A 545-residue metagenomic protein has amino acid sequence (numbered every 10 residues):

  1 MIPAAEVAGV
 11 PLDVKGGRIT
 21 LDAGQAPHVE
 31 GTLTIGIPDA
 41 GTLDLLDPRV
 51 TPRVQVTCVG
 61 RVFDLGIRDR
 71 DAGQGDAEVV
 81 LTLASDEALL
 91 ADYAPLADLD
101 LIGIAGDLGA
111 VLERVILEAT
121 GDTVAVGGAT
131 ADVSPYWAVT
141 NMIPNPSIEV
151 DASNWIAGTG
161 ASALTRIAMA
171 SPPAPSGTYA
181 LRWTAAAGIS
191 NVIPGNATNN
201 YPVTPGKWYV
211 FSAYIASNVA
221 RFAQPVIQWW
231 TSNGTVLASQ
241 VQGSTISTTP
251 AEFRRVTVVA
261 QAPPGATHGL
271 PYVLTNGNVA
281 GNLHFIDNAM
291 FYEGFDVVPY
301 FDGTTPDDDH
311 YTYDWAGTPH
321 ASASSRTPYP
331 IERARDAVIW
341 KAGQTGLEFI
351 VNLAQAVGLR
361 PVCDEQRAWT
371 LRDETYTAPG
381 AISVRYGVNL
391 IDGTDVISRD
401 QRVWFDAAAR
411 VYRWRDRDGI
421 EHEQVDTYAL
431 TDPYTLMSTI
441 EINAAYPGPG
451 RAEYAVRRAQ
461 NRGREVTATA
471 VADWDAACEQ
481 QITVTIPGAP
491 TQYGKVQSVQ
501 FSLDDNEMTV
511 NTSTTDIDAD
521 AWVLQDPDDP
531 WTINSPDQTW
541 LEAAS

Functional and structural regions predicted by a protein language model:
M1-G106: Beta-strand-rich assembly/attachment modules of structural machines
G17-L45, I339-A342, E348-E365, N389-S545: An acidic/polar, Gly/Ser/Thr-rich interaction patch typically located in mid-to-C-terminal regions of proteins
G75-N141, P306, D314-I397: Charged- and aromatic-enriched interaction segments used to assemble and dock large macromolecular complexes
Y136-D151, V259-T267, Y272-I331: Extracellular polysaccharide-targeting segments
I167-S190: Short carbohydrate-recognition loop motifs
W183-T204, V236-Q240: Secreted extracellular polysaccharide-interacting domains
N191-P194, V219-W230, G269-P271: Beta-strand acidic-aromatic groove motif in beta-rich domains, primarily in extracellular
V236-A266: Extracellular carbohydrate recognition and processing domains and analogous Trp-centered ligand-binding platforms
